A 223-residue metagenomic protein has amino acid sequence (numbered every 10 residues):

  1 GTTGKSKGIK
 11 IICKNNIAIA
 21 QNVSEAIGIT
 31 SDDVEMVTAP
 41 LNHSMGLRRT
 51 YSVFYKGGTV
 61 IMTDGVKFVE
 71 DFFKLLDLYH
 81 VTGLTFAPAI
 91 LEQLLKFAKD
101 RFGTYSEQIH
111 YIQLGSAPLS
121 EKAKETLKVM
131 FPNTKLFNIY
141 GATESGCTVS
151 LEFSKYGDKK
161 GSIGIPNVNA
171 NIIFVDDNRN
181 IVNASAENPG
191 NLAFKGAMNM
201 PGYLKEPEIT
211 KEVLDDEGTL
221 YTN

Functional and structural regions predicted by a protein language model:
G1-A18: Conserved AMP-binding A3 loop
K7-K10, V37, T59-V66, F137: Short beta-strand->loop structural element characteristic of the AMP-binding/adenylate-forming
I17-V34, N42-G83, F97: Conserved AMP-binding/adenylation subdomain of ANL enzymes
V81-F86, L95-D158, N171: Gly/Ser/Thr-rich phosphate-binding loop
K122, T148-F153, G164, N183-N188 (+1 more regions): Active-site glycine/GP-rich loop and adjacent strand/helix microenvironment that borders small-molecule binding pockets
G161-P166, V213-E217: Short Gly/Pro-enriched turn/cap motifs at secondary-structure boundaries
I173-A193, E212-V213: Conserved beta-loop-beta connector loops within the AMP-binding
N191-N223: Conserved ATP-binding/catalytic segment of the ANL
